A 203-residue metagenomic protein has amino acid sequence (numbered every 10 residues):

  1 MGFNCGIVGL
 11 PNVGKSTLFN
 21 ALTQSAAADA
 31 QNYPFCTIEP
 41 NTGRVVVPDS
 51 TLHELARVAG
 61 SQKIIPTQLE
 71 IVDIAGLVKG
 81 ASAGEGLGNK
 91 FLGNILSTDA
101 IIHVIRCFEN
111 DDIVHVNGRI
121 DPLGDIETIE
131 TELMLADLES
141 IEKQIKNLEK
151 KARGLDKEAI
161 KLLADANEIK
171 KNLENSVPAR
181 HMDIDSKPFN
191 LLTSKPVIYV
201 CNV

Functional and structural regions predicted by a protein language model:
M1-V114, L148: Conserved G1/Walker A P-loop phosphate-binding module
M1-V8, V13, F19, E142 (+1 more regions): C-terminal-of-GTPase-core extension/linker across diverse P-loop GTPases
T17, E54, T128, S140 (+1 more regions): Alpha-helical scaffold segments in soluble metabolic enzymes
G43-P48, A75-E85, L96-L162, N172-D183: Conserved Switch II/interswitch segment of TRAFAC-class P-loop GTPases
A59-S61, D137, S176-V177, N202: Glycine-centered secondary-structure boundary/capping sites
